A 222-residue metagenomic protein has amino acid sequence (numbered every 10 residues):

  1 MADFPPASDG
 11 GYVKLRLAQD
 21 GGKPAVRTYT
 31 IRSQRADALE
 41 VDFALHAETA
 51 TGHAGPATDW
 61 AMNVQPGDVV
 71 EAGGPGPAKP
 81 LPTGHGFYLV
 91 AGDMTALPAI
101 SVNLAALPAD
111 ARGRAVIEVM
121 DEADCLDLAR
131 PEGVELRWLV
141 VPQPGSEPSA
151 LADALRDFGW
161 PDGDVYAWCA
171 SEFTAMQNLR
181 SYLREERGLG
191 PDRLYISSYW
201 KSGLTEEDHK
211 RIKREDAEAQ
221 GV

Functional and structural regions predicted by a protein language model:
M1-V222: Extended, composition-driven regions rather than compact fold-specific motifs
